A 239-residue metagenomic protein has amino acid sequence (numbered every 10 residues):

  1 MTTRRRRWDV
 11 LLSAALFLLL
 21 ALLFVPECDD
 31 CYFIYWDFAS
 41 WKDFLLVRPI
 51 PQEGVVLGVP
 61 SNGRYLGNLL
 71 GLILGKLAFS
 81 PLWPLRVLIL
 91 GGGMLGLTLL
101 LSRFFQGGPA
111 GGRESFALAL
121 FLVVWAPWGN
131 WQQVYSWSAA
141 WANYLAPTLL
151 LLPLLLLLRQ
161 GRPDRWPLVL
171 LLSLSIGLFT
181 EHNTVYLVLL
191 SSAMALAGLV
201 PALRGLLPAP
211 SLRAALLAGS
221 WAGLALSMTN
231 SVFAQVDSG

Functional and structural regions predicted by a protein language model:
M1-F17, R113: Start-transfer (signal-anchor) and selected internal transmembrane alpha helices of multi-pass inner/ER membrane
M1-R4, G107, L158-L168, L196-P210: Membrane-interface junctions at the ends of membrane-embedded or membrane-associated helices
R7, G54-G58, G108-L118, D164-W166 (+1 more regions): Membrane-interfacial loop-to-transmembrane alpha-helix junctions, especially the N-terminal start
A21-P84, S138, E181-G239: Transmembrane catalytic cores of multi-pass membrane glycosyltransferases and polysaccharide-assembly enzymes
R64, E114-L158, T180: Membrane-interface micro-motifs in multi-pass membrane enzymes
L88-A110, E114, P153: Transmembrane-helix motifs of polytopic, lipid-linked glycan transferases
L90, N143-L152, Y186-M194: Hydrophobic core segments of transmembrane alpha-helices in multi-pass, intramembrane catalytic enzymes
L152, R165-L190: Membrane-interface alpha helices of multi-pass inner-membrane proteins
